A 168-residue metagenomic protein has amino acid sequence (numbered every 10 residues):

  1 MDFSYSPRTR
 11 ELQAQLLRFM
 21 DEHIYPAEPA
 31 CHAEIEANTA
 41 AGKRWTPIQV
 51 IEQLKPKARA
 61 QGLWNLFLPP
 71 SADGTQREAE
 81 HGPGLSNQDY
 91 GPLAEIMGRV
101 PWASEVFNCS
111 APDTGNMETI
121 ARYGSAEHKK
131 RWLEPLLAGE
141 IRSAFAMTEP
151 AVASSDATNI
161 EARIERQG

Functional and structural regions predicted by a protein language model:
M1-A14, D21: Intrinsic disorder at enzyme termini
F19-A27, K57, T119, S143-A144: Short alpha-helical functional segments enriched in proximate histidine and acidic residues
P26-K57, G74: Short secondary-structure junction/hinge motifs that connect adjacent elements
A30-I35, P69-S71, F107-C109, T148: Short coil/turn segments at secondary-structure boundaries
E52-K130, E134-G139: Internal helix-loop-helix
P83, Y123-G168: Glycine-rich, Trp-frequent "lid" loop and neighboring beta-strands that shape and gate the flavin cofactor pocket
